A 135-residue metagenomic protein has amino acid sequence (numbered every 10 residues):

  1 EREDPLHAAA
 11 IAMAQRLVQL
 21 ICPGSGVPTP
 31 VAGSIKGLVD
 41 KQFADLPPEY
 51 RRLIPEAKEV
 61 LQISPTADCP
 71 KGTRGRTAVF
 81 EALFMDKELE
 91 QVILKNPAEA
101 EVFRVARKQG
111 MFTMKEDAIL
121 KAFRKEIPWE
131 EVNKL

Functional and structural regions predicted by a protein language model:
E1-L135: Short, flexible helix-loop junctions that flank or precede catalytic/ligand sites
